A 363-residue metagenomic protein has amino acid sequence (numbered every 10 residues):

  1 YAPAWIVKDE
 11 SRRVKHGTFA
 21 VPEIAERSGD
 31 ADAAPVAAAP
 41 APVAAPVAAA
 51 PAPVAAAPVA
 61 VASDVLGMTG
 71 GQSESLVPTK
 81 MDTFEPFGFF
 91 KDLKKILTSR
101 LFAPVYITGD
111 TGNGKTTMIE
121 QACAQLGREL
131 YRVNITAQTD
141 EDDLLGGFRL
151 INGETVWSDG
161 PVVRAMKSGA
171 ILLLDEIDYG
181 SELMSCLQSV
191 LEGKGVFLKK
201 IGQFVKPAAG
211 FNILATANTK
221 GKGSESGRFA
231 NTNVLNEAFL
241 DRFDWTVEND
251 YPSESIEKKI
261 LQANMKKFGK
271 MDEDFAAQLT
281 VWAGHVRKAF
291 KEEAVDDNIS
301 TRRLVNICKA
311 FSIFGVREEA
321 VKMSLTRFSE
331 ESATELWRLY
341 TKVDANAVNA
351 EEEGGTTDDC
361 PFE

Functional and structural regions predicted by a protein language model:
Y1-A37: Charged low-complexity interaction tracts in eukaryotic proteins
A34-E363: C-terminal regulatory/interaction module of P-loop NTP-utilizing enzymes
